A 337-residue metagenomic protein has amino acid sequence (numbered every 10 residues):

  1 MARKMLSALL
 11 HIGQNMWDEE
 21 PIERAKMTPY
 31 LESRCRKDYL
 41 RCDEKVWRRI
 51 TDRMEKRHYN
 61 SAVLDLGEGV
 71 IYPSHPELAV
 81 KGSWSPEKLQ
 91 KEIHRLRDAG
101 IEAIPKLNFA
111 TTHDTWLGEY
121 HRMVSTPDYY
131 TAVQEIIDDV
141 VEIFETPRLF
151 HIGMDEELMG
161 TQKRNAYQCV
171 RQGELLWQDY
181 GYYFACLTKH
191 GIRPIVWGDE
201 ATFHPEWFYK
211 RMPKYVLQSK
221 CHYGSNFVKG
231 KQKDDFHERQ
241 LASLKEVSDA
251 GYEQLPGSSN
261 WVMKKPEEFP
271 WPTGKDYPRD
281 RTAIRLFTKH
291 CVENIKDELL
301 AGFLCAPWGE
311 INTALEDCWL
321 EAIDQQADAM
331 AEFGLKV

Functional and structural regions predicted by a protein language model:
M1-A8, V337: N-terminal intrinsically disordered, low-complexity tails enriched in polar/charged
M1-R3, I143-F144, K210-P213, V247-S248 (+1 more regions): Extracellular/periplasmic catalytic domains that process cell-envelope and extracellular macromolecules
L6-L217, H222, W261-P270: Aromatic-lined carbohydrate-binding surfaces of glycoside hydrolases
D43, W47-R48, S83-L89, Y129-Q134 (+4 more regions): Well-ordered, non-membrane alpha-helical segments in soluble/globular domains
M54, L96, L187, V247 (+2 more regions): Hydrophobic alpha-helix position signal
E87-I93, A132-I137, K220-G230, I284-G309: Short, basic, helix/turn surface patches
E135, P205-W271, F303-N312: Glycan-recognition surfaces
G251-V337: Substrate-binding cleft of secreted/luminal carbohydrate-active enzymes
